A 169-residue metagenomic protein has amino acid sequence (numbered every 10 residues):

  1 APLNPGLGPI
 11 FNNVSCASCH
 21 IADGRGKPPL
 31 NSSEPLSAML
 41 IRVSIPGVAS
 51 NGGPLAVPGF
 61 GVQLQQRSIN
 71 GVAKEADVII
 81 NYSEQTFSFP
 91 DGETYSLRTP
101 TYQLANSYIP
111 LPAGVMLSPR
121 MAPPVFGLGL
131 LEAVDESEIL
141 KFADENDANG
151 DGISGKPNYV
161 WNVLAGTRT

Functional and structural regions predicted by a protein language model:
P2-T169: Extracytoplasmic redox metalloprotein regions
